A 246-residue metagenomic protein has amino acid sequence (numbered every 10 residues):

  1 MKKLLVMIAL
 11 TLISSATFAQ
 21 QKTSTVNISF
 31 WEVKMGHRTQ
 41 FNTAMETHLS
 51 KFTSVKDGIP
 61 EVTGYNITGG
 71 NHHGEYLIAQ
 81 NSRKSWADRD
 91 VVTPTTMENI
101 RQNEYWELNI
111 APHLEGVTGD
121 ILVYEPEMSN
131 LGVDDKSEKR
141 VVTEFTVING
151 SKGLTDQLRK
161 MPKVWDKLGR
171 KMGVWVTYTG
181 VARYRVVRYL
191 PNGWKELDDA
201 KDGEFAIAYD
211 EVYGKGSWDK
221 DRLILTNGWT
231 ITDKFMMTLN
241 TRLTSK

Functional and structural regions predicted by a protein language model:
M1-T23: Bacterial Sec-dependent N-terminal signal peptides
A19-K246: Short S/T/G/P-rich N-terminal loop/turn motif that feeds into the first structured element of a domain
